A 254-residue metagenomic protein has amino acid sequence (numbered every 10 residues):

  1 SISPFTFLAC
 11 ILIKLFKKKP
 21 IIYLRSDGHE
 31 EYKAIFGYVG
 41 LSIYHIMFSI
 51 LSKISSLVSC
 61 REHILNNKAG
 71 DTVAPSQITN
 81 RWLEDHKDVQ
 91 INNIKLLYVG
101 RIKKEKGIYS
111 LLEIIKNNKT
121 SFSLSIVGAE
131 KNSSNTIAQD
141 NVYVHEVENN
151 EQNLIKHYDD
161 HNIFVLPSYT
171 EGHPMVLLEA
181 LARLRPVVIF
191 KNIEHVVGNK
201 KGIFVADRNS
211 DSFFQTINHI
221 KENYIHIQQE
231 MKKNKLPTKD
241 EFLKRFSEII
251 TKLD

Functional and structural regions predicted by a protein language model:
I94, R101-N117: A conserved mid-protein helix/loop that constitutes part of the nucleotide-sugar donor-binding site
S134-E148: Nucleotide-activated donor-binding/catalytic signature segment of Leloir-type glycosyltransferases, i.e., the conserved
K156-H161: Short alpha-helical donor nucleotide-sugar binding micro-motif in glycosyltransferases
F164-V165: A short hydrophobic beta-strand element within the catalytic core of glycosyltransferases that build diverse glycans
Y169: Aromatic "clamp/platform" in nucleotide-sugar-dependent glycosyltransferases that forms part of the donor/acceptor
A182, P186-I189: Short hydrophobic beta-strand element within catalytic cores of glycosyltransferases and related nucleotide-activated
K191, I203-D211, I217-Y224: Conserved acidic donor-binding segment of nucleotide-sugar-dependent glycosyltransferases
E222-D254: A charged, aromatic-enriched C-terminal amphipathic alpha-helix characteristic of glycosyltransferases across folds
